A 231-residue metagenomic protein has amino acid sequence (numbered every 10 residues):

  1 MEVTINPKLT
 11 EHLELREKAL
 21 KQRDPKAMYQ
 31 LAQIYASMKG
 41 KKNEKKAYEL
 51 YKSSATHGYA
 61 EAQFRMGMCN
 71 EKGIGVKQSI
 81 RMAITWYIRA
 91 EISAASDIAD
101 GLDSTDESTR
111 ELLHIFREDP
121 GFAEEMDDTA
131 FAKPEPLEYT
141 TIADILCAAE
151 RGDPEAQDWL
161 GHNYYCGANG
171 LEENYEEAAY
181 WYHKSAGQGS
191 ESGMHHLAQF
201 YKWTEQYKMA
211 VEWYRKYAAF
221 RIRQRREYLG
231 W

Functional and structural regions predicted by a protein language model:
L9-R16, D24-Q33, F64, I142 (+4 more regions): Alpha-helical tetratricopeptide repeat
L15-R16, Y51, Y87, I145 (+2 more regions): Hydrophobic/aromatic packing residues within the alpha-helices of TPR/SEL1-like helical repeat arrays
K21-D24, S37-M38, T56-Y59, K72-I74 (+7 more regions): Short helix-capping/linker turns of helical repeat alpha-solenoids
Q30-S37, R65-K72, L102-D106, I115-F116 (+3 more regions): Hydrophobic face of amphipathic alpha-helices that form TPR/SEL1-like repeat modules and related alpha-solenoid
M38-K41, K77, E172, T204: Structural motif corresponding to the intra-repeat A-B loop/turn of tetratricopeptide repeats
R81-S96, Y207-R223: TPR/TPR-like (Sel1-like) alpha-helical repeat modules
